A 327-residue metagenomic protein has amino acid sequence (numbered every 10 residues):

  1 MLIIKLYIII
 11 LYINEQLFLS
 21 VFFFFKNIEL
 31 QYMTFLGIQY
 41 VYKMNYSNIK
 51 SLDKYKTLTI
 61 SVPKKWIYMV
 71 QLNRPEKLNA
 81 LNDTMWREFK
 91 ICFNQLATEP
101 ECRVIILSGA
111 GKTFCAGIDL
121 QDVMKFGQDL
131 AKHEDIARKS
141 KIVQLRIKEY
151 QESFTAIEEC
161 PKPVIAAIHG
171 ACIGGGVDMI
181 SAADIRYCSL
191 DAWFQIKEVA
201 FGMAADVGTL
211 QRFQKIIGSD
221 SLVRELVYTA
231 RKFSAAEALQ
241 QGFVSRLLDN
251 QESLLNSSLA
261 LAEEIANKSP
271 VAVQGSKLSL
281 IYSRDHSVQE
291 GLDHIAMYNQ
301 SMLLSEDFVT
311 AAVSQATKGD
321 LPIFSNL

Functional and structural regions predicted by a protein language model:
M1-I60, N326-L327: Eukaryotic N-terminal low-complexity, Ser/Thr- and Lys/Arg-rich leader segments that predominantly function as
F35-A110: Conserved CoA-thioester-binding segment of acyl-CoA-metabolizing enzymes
K77, E101, G109-S153, G202: Glycine- (often His-adjacent) and acidic-residue-rich active-site loop that binds/positions the CoA thioester
E152-E159, A167, I173-V227, Q241 (+2 more regions): CoA-thioester-processing core
I185, E225, T229-R231, E237 (+3 more regions): Well-ordered beta-strand positions
Y187-A192, V244-D293, L304, I323-N326: C-terminal long alpha-helix characteristic of the crotonase
